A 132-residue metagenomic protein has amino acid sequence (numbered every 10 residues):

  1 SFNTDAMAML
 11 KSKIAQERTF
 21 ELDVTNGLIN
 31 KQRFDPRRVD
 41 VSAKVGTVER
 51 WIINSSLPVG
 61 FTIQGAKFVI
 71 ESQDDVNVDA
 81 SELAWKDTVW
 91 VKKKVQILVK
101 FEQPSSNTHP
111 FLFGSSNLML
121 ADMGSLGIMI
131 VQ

Functional and structural regions predicted by a protein language model:
S1-P104, N117: Edge beta-strand plus adjacent loop/short-helix module at the start of the mature soluble/periplasmic domain
S106-M119: Short, surface-exposed ligand- or partner-binding patches at beta-edge/loop junctions that are enriched in aromatics
M123-L126: Extracellular and select intracellular beta-sandwich modules with Ser/Thr-enriched, small-residue motifs on
M129-V131: Interdomain boundary/hinge segments at the C-termini of tandem beta-sandwich modules
